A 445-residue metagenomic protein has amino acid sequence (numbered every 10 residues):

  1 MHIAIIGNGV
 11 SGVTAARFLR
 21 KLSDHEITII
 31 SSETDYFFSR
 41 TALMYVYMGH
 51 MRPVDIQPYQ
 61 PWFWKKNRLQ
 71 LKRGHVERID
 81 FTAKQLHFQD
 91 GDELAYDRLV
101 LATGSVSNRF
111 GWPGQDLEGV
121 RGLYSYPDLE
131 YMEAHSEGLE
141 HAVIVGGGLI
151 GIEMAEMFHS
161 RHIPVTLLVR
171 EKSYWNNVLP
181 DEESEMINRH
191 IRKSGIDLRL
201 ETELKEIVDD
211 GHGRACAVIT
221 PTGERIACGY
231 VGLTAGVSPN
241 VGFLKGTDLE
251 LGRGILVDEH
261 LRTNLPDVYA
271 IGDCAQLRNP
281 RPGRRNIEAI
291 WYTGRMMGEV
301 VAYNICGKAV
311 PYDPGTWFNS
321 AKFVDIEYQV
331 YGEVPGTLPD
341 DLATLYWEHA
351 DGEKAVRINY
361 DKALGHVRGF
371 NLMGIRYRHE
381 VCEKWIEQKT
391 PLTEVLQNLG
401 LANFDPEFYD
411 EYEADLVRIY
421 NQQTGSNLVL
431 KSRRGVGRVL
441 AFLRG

Functional and structural regions predicted by a protein language model:
M1, N8, C274-E380, L430-R444: Mid-to-C-terminal Rossmann-like scaffold of FAD/NAD(P)H-dependent oxidoreductases
M1-A4, Q60-V143, E201, I219-R225 (+4 more regions): FAD-binding core/adjacent interface of flavoenzyme oxidoreductases
M1-Q70, M157-L179, V381: Beta1-alpha1 glycine-rich phosphate/pyrophosphate-binding loop at the start of Rossmann-like nucleotide-binding domains
H2, C216, T222-E250, I326-E413: C-terminal catalytic lobe of FAD-dependent flavoproteins
G7-V10, Y124, G146-G148: Glycine-rich Rossmann-fold phosphate-binding loop(s) that bind the pyrophosphate of adenine dinucleotide cofactors
E26-T28, Q70-F88, L94, R161-V257: A Rossmann-like FAD-binding core segment of flavoenzymes
D116-L139, G211-R214, I219, E224-V300 (+1 more regions): FAD-site-proximal beta/loop scaffold in flavoenzymes
Y131-L179, A215: Rossmann-like NAD(P)H-binding beta-loop-alpha module
